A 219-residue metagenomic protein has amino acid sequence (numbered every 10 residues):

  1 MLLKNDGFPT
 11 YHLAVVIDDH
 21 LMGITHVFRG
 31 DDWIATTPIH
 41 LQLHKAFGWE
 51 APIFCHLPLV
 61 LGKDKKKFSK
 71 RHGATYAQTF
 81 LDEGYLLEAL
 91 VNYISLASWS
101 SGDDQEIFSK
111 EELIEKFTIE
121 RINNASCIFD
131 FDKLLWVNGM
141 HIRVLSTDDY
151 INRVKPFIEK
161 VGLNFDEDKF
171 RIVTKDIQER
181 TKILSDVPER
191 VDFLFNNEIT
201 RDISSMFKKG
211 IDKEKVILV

Functional and structural regions predicted by a protein language model:
M1-H56, L61-F68, Y76, S101: Active-site cores that bind ATP or allylic diphosphates and position pyrophosphate for catalysis
P9, G23, G48, G84 (+3 more regions): Glycine-centered secondary-structure boundary/capping sites
L21-P38, V91-W99, G162-D168, S185: Charged, low-complexity, helix/coiled-coil-prone segments
L43-A46, L96, D176: Alpha-helical scaffold segments in carbohydrate-active enzymes
F68, H72, Y76-G162: A conserved active-site cap/scaffold subdomain adjacent to cofactor or substrate pockets
T147-V219: Small-residue-rich helix-loop
